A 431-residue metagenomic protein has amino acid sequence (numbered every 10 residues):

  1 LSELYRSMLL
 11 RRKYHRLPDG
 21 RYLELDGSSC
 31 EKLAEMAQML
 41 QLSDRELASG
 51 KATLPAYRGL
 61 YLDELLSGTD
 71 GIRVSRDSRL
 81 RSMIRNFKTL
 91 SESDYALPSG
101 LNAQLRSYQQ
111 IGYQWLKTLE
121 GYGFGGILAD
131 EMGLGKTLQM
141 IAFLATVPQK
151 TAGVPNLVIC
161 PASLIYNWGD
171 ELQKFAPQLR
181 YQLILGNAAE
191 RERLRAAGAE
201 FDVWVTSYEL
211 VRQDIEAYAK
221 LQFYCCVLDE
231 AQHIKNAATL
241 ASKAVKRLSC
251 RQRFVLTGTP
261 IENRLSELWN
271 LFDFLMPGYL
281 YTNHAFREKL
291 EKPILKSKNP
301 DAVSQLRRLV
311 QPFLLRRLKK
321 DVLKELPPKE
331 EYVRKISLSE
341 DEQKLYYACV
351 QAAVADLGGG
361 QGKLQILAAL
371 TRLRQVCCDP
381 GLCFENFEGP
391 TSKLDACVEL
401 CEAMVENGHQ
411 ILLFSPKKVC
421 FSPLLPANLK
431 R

Functional and structural regions predicted by a protein language model:
L1-N86, G153, L268: Charged, low-complexity intrinsically disordered regions
T69-K298, Q305-R431: ASCE P-loop NTPase motor core, strongest for the SF2 helicase catalytic module
